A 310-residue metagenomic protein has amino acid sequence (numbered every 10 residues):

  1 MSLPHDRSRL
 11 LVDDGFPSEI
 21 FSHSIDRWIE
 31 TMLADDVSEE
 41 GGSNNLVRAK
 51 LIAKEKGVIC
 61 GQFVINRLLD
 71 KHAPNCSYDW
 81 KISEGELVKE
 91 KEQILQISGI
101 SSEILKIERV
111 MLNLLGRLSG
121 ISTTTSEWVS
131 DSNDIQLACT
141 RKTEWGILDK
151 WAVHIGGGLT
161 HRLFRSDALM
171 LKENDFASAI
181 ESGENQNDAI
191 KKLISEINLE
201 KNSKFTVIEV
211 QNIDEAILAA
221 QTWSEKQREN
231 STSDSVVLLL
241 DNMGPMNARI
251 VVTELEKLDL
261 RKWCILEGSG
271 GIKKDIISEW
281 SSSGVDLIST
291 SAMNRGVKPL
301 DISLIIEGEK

Functional and structural regions predicted by a protein language model:
M1-V237, M246-I250, I265-G268, S278-E279 (+2 more regions): Acidic/glycine-rich phosphate/pyrophosphate-binding loops and surrounding catalytic core that coordinate Mg2+
N242, G270, A292: Short secondary-structure boundary segments
L258: Conserved phosphotransfer cores of two-component systems
K274: Short glycine/proline-centered loop/turn elements that form peptide/ligand docking sites
S303-K310: Active-site loop ensemble at the mouth of alpha/beta enzyme cores that anchors a bound cofactor
